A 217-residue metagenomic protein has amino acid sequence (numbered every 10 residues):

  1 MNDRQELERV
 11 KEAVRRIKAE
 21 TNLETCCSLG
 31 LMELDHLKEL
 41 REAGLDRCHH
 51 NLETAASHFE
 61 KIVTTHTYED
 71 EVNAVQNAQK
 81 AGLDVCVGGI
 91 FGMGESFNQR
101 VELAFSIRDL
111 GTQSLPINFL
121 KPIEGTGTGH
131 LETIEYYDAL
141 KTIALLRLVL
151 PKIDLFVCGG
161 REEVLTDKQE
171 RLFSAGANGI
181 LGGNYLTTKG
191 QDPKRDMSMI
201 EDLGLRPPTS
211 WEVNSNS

Functional and structural regions predicted by a protein language model:
M1-A74, D84-V87, Q113-N118: Core AdoMet radical
R4-E6, H36-L37, F59-E60, S96-Q99 (+2 more regions): Short Asp/Glu-rich motifs
Q5-R9, V63-D70, E95-E102, H130-D138: Alpha-helix N-cap and loop-to-helix initiation/capping positions
V10-R15, L37, V72-V75, A104 (+3 more regions): Generic structural signal for well-ordered alpha-helices, preferentially at hydrophobic/aromatic core positions
A13-I17, A78, L146, L150: Hydrophobic positions in alpha-helices of CheY-like receiver
T21, F105-S217: Auxiliary Fe-S-binding modules of radical SAM enzymes
M32-A43, G92-R108, E162-A175: Catalytic cores of alpha/beta
F91-E95, K121-E124: Short, catalytically relevant binding-site loops at active-site mouths
